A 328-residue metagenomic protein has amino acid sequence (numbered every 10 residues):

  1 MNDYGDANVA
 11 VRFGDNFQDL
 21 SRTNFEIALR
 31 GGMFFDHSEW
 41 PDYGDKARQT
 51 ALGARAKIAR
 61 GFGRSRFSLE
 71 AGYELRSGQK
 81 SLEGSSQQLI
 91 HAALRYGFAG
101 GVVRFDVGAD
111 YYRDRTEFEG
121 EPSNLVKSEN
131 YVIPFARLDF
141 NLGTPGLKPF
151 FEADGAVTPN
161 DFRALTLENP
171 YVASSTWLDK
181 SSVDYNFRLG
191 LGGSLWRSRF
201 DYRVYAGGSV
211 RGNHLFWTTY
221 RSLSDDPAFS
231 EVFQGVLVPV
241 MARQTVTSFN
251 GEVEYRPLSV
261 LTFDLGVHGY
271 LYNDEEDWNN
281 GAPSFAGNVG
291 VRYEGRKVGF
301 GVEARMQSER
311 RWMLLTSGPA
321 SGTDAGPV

Functional and structural regions predicted by a protein language model:
N2, D36-K46, S77-E83, Y112-L125 (+5 more regions): Extracellular loop and loop/strand-boundary signature of outer-membrane beta-barrel proteins
D3-V9, K46-A54, G84-I90, S128-P134 (+5 more regions): Residues that define the transmembrane beta-barrel architecture of outer-membrane proteins
A7-D15, A54-R60, Y73, A92-F98 (+7 more regions): Residues on the lipid-exposed face of transmembrane beta-strands in outer-membrane beta-barrel proteins
Q18-E26, F62-L69, G100-V107, T144-P149 (+3 more regions): Repeated loop/turn-to-beta-strand initiation elements of outer-membrane beta-barrel proteins
L29-E39, F62, Y73-Q79, F98-V102 (+9 more regions): Transmembrane beta-strands of outer-membrane beta-barrel pores
R66-R76, S81-E119, R256, V260-G266: Surface-exposed extracellular loop regions of Gram-negative outer-membrane beta-barrel proteins
G143-P145, E152, T158, S181-G235 (+1 more regions): Membrane-embedded beta-barrel scaffold of Gram-negative outer-membrane proteins
D161-K180, R211-Q244, Y270-N288, Q307-V328: Outer-membrane beta-barrel domain signature, especially the mid-to-C-terminal portions of large Gram-negative OMP
